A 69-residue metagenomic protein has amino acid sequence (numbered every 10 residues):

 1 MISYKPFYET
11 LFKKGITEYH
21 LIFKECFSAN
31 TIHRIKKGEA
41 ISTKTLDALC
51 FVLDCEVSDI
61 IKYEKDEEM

Functional and structural regions predicted by a protein language model:
M1-H20: A short, Lys/Arg-rich alpha-helix, primarily the initiator
P6-T10, R34-I35, I61-M69: Short, charged recognition helix plus adjacent turn of helix-turn-helix-like nucleic-acid-binding domains
Y8, Y19, H33, D47 (+1 more regions): Residues within the helices of the helix-turn-helix
F12, F23, F51: Alpha-helical residues within the helix-turn-helix
F12, K37-A40: Short amphipathic helical patch at the helix-1/turn junction of helix-turn-helix
G15-H33: Short alpha-helical DNA-recognition segment
E39-F51: Short, basic-rich loop-to-helix N-cap that marks the start of a DNA-contacting helix
